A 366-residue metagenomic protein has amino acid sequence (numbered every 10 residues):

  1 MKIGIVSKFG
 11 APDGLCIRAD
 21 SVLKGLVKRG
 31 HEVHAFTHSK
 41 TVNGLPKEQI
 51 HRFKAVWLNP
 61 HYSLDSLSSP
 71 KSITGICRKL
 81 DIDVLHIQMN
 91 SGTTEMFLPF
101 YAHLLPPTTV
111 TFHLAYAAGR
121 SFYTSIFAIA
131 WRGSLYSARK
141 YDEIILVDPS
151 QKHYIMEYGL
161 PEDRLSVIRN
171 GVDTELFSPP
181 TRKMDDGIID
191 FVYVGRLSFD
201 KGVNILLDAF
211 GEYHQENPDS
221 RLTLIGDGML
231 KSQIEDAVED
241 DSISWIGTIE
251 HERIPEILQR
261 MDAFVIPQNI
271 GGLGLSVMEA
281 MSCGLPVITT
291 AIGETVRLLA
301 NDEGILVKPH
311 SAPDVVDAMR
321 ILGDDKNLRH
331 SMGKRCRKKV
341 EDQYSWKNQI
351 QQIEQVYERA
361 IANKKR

Functional and structural regions predicted by a protein language model:
C16-S21, I189, Y193-E212, L224 (+3 more regions): A conserved mid-protein helix/loop that constitutes part of the nucleotide-sugar donor-binding site
V84-P106, V110-A117: An aromatic- and histidine-rich active-site surface loop
P107, Y116-K140, T174: Nucleotide-sugar donor phosphate/pyrophosphate-binding loop at the beta->alpha transition of glycosyltransferases
S150, G171: Carbohydrate-associated surface elements
Q233-I249: Nucleotide-activated donor-binding/catalytic signature segment of Leloir-type glycosyltransferases, i.e., the conserved
N269: Aromatic "clamp/platform" in nucleotide-sugar-dependent glycosyltransferases that forms part of the donor/acceptor
P286-T289: Short hydrophobic beta-strand element within catalytic cores of glycosyltransferases and related nucleotide-activated
N301, I305-A312, I321-K326: Conserved acidic donor-binding segment of nucleotide-sugar-dependent glycosyltransferases
